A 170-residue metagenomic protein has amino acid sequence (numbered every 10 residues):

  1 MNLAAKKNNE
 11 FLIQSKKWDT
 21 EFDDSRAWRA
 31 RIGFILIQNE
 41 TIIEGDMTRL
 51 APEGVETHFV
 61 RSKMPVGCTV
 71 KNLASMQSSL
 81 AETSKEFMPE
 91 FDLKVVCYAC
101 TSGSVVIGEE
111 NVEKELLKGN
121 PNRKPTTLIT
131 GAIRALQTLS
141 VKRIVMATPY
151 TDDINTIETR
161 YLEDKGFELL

Functional and structural regions predicted by a protein language model:
N2-E82, D153-N155, T159-L170: N-terminal glycine-rich anion-binding loop in soluble enzyme alpha/beta folds
R31, E56, V95, R123-K124 (+1 more regions): Proline-centered loop/turn at the N-terminus of a beta-strand
I35-I37, A99, M146-A147: Short hydrophobic segments within beta-strands
V66-Q77, E86, S102-V106, N122 (+1 more regions): Short gly/ser-rich anion-binding loops that grip negatively charged ligand groups
G67-S75, F91-C97, T130-T138, E163: Low-complexity, flexible helical/coil segments
T83-T130: Glycine/small-residue-rich loop that forms an oxyanion/phosphate-binding "nest" at active or ligand-binding sites
V112-G119, R123-L170: Conserved beta-alpha
